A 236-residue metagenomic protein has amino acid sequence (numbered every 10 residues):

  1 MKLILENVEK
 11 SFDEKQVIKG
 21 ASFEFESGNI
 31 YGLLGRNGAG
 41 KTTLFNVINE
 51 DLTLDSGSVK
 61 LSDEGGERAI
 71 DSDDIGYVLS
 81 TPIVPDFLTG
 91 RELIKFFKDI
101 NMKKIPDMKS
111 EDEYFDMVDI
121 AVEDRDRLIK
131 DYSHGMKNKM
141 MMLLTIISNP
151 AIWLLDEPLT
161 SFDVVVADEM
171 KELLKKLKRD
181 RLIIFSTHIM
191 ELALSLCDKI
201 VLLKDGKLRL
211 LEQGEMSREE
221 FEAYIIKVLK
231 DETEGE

Functional and structural regions predicted by a protein language model:
L3-L5, I18, S72: Conserved structural motif at the start of ABC-family nucleotide-binding domains
Y31-R36: The feature captures the beta-strand-to-loop junction immediately N-terminal to the Walker
N49: Helix-to-loop junction immediately C-terminal to a conserved catalytic motif
G57-D71, L210-E212: Conserved ABC transporter NBD signature motif
W153-E157, F162: Catalytic Walker B motif of ABC-type/P-loop ATPase nucleotide-binding domains
V164-V166: Helix N-cap at the start of a conserved alpha-helix in ABC-type nucleotide-binding domains
